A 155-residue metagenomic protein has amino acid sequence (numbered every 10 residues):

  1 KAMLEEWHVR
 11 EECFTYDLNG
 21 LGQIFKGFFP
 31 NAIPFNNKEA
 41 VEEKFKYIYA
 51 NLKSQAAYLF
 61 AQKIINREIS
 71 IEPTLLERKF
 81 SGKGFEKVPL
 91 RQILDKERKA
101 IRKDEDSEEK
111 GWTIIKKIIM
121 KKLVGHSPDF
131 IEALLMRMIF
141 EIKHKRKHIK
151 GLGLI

Functional and structural regions predicted by a protein language model:
K1-K110, G151-I155: Mg2+-dependent endonuclease catalytic cores in nucleic-acid-processing enzymes, primarily RNase H-like
K99-S127: Inter-lobe coupling/hinge region of RecA-like P-loop helicase motors
K117-K145: Acidic, Mg2+-coordinating catalytic module of metal-dependent nucleases/exonucleases that use a two-metal-ion mechanism
R146-K150: Intrinsically disordered, low-complexity regions enriched in proline, serine, glycine and charged residues
